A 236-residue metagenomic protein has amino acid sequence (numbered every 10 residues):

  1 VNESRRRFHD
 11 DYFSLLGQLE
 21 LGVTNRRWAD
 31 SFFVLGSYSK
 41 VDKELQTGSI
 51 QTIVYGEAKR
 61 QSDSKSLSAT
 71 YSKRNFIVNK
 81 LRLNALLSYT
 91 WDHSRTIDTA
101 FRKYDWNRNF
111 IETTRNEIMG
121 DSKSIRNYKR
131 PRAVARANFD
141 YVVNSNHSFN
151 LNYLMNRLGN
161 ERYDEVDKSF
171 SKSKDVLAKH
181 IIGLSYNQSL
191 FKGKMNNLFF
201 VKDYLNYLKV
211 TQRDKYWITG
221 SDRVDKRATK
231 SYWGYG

Functional and structural regions predicted by a protein language model:
V1-I50: Periplasmic-side early beta-strands and strand-to-turn transitions of outer-membrane beta-barrels
E20-K40, S62-G236: Face-selective signature of the C-terminal outer-membrane beta-barrel domain
Y55-S62: Predominantly the C-terminal beta-signal and adjacent terminal strand-loop region of outer-membrane beta-barrel
